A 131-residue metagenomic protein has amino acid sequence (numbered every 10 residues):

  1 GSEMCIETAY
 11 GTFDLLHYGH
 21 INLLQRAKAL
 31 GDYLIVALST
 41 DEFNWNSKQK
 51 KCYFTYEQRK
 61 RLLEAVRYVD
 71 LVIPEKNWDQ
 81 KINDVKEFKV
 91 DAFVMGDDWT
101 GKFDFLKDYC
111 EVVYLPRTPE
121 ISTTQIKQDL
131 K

Functional and structural regions predicted by a protein language model:
G1-E3: Extracellular interaction modules
I6-K131: Nucleotidyltransferase catalytic core that binds NTPs
